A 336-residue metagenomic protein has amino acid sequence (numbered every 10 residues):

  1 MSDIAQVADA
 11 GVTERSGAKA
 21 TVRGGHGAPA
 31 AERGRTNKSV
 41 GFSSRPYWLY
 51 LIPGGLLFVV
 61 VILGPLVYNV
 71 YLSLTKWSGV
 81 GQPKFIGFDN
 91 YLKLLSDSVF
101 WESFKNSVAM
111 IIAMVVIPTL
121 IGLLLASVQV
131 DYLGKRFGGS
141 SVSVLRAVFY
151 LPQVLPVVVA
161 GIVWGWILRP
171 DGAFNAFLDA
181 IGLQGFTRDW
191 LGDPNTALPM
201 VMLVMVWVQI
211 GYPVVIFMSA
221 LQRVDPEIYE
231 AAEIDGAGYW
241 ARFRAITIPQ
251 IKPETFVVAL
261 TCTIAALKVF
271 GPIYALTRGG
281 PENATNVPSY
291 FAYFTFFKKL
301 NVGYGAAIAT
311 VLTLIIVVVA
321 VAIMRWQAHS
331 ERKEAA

Functional and structural regions predicted by a protein language model:
M1-Y50, L133-S143, M324-A336: Transmembrane alpha-helical segments of polytopic membrane transport and secretion proteins
P46-A336: A structural signal for multi-pass alpha-helical bundles of membrane permease subunits that mediate small-molecule
